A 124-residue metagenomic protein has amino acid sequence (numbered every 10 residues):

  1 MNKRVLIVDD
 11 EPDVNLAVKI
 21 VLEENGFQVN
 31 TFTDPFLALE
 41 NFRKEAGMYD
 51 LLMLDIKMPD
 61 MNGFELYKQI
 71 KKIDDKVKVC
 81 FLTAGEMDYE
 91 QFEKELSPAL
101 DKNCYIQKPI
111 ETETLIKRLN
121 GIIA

Functional and structural regions predicted by a protein language model:
P12-N30, P98-L100: Two-component/phosphorelay signaling modules centered on CheY-like receiver
T31-L51: Acidic, metal-coordinating helix/loop segments flanking the phosphotransfer/catalytic sites of two-component signaling
T33-D34, N62-K68: Acidic catalytic/metal-coordinating carboxylates
R43-G47, Q69-V77, L100: Conserved phosphotransfer cores of two-component systems
D55: Active-site residues of response regulator receiver
M58: Receiver (REC) domain active-site loop signature in two-component systems and cognate sites in sensor histidine kinases
E65, E86-I106, E113, K117: Alpha4 helix (beta4-alpha4-beta5 surface) of REC/receiver domains from two-component response regulators
L82-A84: Hydrophobic/aromatic residues positioned on beta-strands within the core alpha/beta folds
